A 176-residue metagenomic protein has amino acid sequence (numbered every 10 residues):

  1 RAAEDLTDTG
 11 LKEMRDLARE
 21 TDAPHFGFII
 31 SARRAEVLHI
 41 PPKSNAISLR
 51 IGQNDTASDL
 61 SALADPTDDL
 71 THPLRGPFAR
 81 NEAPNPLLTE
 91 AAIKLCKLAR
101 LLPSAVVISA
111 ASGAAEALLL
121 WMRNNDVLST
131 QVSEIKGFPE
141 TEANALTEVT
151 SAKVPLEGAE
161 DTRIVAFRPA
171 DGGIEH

Functional and structural regions predicted by a protein language model:
R1-H176: Catalytic domains of riboflavin
